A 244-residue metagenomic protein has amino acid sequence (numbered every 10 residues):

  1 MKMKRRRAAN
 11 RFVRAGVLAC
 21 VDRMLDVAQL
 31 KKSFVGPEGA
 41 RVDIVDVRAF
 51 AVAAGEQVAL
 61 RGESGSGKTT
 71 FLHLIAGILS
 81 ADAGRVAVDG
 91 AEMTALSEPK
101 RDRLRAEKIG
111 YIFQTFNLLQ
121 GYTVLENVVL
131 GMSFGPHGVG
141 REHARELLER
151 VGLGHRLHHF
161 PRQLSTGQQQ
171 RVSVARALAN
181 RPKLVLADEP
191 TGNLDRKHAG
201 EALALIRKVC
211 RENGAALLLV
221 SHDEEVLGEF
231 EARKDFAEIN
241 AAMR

Functional and structural regions predicted by a protein language model:
R61-E63: The feature captures the beta-strand-to-loop junction immediately N-terminal to the Walker
A76: Helix-to-loop junction immediately C-terminal to a conserved catalytic motif
G84-E92: Conserved ABC transporter NBD signature motif
A106, H159-R162, N180, N213: Conserved signature/switch motifs of ABC ATPase nucleotide-binding domains
Y122-L130: Short coil-to-helix segment of the ABC ATPase nucleotide-binding domain corresponding to the Q-loop/switch region
F160-Q170: Conserved ABC ATPase signature
V185-D188: Catalytic Walker B motif of ABC-type/P-loop ATPase nucleotide-binding domains
